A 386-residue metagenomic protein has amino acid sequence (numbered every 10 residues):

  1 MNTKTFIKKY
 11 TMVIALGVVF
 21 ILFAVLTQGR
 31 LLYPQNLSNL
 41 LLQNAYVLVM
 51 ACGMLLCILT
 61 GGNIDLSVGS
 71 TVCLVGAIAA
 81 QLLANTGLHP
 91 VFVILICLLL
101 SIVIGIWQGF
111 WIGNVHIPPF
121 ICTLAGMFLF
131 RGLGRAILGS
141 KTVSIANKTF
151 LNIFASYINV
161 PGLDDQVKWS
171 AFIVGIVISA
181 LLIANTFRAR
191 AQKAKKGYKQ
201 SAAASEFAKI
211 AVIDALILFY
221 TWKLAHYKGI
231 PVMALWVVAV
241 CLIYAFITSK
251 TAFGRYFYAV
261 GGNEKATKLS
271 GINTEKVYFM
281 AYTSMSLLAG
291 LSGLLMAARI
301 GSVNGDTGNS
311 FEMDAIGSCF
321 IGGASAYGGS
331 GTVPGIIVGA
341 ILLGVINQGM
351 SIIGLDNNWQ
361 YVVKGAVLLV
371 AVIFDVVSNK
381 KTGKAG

Functional and structural regions predicted by a protein language model:
M1-I21, T142, S179-A211, N273-K276 (+1 more regions): Cytosolic-side transmembrane-helix boundaries in multi-pass membrane proteins
F23-V25, R30-T86, F110-I117, A266 (+2 more regions): Single transmembrane alpha-helix segments in multi-pass membrane proteins
G29-N39, T221-A234, A245-S249, G254 (+2 more regions): Inter-helical junctions in multi-pass inner-membrane proteins, predominant in energy-converting antiporter-like
Q43, P119, K148, D165-G175 (+4 more regions): Loop-to-transmembrane alpha-helix initiation sites
G87-F128, V338, L343: Alpha-helical transmembrane segments within multi-pass membrane transporters and channels
F130-T248, G383-G386: Transmembrane helix-bundle core of multi-pass membrane transporters and related energy-transducing complexes
T186-Q200, L242-Y282: Membrane-helix/interface signature in polytopic inner-membrane proteins
Y282-L295, R299-V362: Transmembrane alpha-helical segments in multi-pass inner-membrane proteins
